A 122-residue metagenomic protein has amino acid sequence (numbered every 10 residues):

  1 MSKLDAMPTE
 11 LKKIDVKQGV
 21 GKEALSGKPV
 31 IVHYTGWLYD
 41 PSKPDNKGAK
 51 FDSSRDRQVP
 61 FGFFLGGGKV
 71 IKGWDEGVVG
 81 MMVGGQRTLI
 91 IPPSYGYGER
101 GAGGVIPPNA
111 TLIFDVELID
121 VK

Functional and structural regions predicted by a protein language model:
M1-K122: Cross-family detector of peptidyl-prolyl cis-trans isomerase
